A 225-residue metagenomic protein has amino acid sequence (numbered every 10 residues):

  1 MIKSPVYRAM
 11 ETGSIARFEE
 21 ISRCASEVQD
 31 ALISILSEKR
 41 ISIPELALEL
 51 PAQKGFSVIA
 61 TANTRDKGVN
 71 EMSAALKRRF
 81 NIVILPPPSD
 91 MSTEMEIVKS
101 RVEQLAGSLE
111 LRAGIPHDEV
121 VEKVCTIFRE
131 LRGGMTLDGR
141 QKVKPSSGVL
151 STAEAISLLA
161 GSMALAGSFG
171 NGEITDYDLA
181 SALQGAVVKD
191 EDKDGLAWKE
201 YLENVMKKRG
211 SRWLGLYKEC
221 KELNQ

Functional and structural regions predicted by a protein language model:
M1-T12, P44-T61: AAA+/SF3 P-loop NTPase mechanochemical coupling elements
K3, R8-S37, V69-L76, M91: Conserved AAA+/SF3 P-loop NTPase catalytic/coupling segment centered on the Walker-B
M10, L36-R40, R65, F80 (+6 more regions): Conserved NTP-handling cores and scaffolds of large molecular machines
E20, S37, L46, G55-F56 (+2 more regions): A short beta-strand-to-loop transition that corresponds to the Sensor-1 phosphate-sensing loop of AAA+ P-loop ATPases
K54-G55, V69-L111, D118-T126: Conserved AAA+ ATPase core "coupling" helix
M95, V102-D178: Conserved AAA+ ATPase small/helical "lid" subdomain
G167-Q225: C-terminal engagement/docking regions of AAA+ P-loop ATPases
